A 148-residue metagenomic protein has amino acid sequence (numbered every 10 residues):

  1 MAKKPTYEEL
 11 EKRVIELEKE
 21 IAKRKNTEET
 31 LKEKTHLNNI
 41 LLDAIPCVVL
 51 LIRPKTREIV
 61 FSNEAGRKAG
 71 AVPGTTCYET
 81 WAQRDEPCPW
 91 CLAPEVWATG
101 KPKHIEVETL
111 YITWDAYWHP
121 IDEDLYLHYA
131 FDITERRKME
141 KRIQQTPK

Functional and structural regions predicted by a protein language model:
M1-P5, E9, H36-F131: PAS/LOV-family and closely related PAS-like sensory domains
L10, V14-L17: The feature captures the hydrophobic core positions of alpha-helical coiled-coils
K12, A98, K141: Replace "anionic and nucleotidyl ligands
E16, K23, E29-R57, M139-K148: PAS/LOV and related PAS-like sensory modules
Y126-I143: Sensory coupling linkers of modular signal transduction proteins
